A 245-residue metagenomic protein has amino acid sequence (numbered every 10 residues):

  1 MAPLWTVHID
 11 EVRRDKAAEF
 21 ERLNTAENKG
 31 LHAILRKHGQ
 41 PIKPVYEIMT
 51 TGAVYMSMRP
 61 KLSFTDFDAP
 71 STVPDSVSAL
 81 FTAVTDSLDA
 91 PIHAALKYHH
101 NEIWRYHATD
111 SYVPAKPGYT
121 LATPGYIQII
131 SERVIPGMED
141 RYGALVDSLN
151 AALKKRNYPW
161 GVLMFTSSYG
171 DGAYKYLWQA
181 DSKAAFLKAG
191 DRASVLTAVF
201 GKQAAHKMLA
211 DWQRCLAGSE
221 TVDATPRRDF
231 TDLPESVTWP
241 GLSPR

Functional and structural regions predicted by a protein language model:
M1-R245: Short S/T/G/P-rich N-terminal loop/turn motif that feeds into the first structured element of a domain
